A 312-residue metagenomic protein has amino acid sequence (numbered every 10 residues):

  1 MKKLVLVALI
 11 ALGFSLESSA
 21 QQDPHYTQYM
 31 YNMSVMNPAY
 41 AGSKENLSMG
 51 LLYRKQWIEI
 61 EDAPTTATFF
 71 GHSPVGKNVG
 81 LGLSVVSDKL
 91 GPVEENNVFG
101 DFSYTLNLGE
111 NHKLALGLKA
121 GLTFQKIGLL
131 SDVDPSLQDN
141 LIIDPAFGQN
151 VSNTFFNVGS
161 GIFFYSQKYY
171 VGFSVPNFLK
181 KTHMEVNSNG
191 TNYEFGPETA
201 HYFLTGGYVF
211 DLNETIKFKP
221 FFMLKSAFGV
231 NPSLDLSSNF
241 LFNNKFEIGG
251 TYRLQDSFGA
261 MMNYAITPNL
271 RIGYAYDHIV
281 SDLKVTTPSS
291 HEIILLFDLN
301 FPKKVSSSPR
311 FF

Functional and structural regions predicted by a protein language model:
L4-F14: Sec-dependent N-terminal signal peptides
L16-A20: Sec/Tat signal peptide C-region and signal peptidase I cleavage site
Q21-F312: Subset of outer-membrane beta-barrel
